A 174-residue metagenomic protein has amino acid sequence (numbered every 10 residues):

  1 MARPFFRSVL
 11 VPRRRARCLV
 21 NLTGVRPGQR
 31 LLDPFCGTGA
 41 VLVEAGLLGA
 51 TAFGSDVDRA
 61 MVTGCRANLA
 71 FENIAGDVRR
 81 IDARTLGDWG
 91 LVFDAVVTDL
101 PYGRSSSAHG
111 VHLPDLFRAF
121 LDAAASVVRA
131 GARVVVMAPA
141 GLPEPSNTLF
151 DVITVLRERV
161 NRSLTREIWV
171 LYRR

Functional and structural regions predicted by a protein language model:
M1-R174: Class I S-adenosyl-L-methionine-dependent methyltransferase catalytic core
